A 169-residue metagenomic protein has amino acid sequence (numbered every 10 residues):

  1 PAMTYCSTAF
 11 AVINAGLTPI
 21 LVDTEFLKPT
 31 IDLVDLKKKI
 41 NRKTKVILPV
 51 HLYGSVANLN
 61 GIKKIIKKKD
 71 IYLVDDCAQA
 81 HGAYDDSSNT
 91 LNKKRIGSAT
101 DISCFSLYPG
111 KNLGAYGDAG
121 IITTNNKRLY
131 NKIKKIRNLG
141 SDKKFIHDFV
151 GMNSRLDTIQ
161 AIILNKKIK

Functional and structural regions predicted by a protein language model:
P1-K68, Y72-Y84: PLP-dependent aminotransferase-like
C6-I13, K64, S98-D101, D118 (+1 more regions): A broad detector of short, well-ordered amphipathic alpha-helices that serve as recognition/interaction surfaces
F10-V12, I65, R95, N112 (+1 more regions): Hydrophobic/aromatic ligand-binding patch that stacks against planar heteroaromatic rings of cofactors or nucleotides
A11, K39-I40, I96, M152-R155: Structural alpha-helical scaffold elements that stabilize or flank donor/cofactor-binding regions in carbohydrate
V34-K37, S88-K94: Short low-complexity, flexible loop/linker segments enriched in glycine and/or proline with clustered acidic
P49, G97-S98: Alpha-helical interaction segments
Q79-N92, A99-K169: Active-site region of PLP-dependent enzymes
